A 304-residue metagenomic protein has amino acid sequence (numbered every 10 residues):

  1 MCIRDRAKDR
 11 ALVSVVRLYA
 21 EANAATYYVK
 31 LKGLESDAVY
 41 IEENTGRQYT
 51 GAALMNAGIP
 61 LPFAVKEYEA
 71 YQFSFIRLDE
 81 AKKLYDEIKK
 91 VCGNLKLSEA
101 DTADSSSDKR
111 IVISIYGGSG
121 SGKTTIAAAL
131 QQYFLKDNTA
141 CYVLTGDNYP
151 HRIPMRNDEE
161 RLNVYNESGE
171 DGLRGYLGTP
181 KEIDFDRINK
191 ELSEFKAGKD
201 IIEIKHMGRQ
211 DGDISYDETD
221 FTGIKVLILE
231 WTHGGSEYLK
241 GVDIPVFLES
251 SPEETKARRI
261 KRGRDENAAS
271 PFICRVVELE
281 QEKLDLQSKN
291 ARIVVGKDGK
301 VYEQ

Functional and structural regions predicted by a protein language model:
R4-E35: Carbohydrate-binding surface patches
A52-D79: C-terminal beta-strand-rich structural cap/linker in extracellular carbohydrate-active enzymes
E80-S114: Extreme N-terminal, non-catalytic leader segments that precede Walker-type/kinase nucleotide-binding cores
K123: Conserved lysine of the Walker
I126: Hydrophobic positions on the alpha1 helix immediately C-terminal to the Walker A/P-loop
Y142, H151-G208: Conserved nucleotide-sensing/catalytic segment adjacent to the nucleotide-binding pocket in NTP-handling enzymes
D213-R262: ATP-dependent NMP and nucleoside kinases share a basic, alpha-helical "lid"
R264-Q304: Small-molecule kinase domains that catalyze NTP-dependent phosphoryl transfer to phosphate-bearing small molecules
